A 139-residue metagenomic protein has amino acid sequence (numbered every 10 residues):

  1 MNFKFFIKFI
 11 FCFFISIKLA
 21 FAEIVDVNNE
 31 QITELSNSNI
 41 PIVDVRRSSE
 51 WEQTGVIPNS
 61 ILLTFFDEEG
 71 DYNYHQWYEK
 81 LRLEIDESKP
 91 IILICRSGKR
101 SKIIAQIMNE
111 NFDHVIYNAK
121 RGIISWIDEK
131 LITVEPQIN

Functional and structural regions predicted by a protein language model:
N2-F5, A20-E30, E34-S38, S48-P90 (+1 more regions): Rhodanese-like catalytic fold shared by cysteine-dependent sulfurtransferases and DSP/PTP-type phosphatases
K8-A20: Bacterial N-terminal signal peptides
I42-D44: Structural scaffold elements adjacent to functional motifs in cytosolic proteins
L93-C95: Short, surface-exposed ligand- or partner-binding patches at beta-edge/loop junctions that are enriched in aromatics
